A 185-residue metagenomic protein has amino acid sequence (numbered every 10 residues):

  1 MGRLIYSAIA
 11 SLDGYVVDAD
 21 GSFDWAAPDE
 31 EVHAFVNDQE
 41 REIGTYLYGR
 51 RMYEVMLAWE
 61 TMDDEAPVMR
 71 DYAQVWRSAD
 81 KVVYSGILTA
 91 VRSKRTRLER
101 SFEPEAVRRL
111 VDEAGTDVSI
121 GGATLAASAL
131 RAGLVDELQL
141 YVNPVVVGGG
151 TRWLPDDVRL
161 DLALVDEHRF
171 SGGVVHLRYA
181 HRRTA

Functional and structural regions predicted by a protein language model:
M1-A185: Enzymes that bind and transform nitrogen-containing heteroaromatic metabolites
